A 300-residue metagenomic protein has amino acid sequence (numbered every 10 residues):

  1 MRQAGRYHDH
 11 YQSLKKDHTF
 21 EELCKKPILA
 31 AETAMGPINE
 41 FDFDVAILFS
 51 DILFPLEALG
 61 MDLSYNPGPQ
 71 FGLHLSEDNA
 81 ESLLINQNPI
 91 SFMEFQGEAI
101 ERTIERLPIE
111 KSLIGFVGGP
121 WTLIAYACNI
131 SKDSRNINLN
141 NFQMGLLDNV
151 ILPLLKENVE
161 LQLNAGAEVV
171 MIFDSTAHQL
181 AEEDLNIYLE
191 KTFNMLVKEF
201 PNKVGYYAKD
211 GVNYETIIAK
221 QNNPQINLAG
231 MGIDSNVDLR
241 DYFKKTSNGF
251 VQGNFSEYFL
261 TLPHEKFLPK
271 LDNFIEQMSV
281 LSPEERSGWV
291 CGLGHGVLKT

Functional and structural regions predicted by a protein language model:
M1-A58, E190, N194-M195, S279-P283: N-terminal basic, low-complexity leaders that serve as flexible interaction/assembly modules and, when applicable, as
M1-R6, D51-F54, P69, V117-S131 (+2 more regions): Short glycine-enriched loops at secondary-structure junctions
K16-A30, K132-E157, Y258-L268: Active-site mouth loops of central-metabolism enzymes
E32-F49, E157-V169, P224-G230: Catalytic domains of carbohydrate-active enzymes, especially glycoside hydrolases
I38, T103, L155, Q162 (+3 more regions): Conserved, mostly hydrophobic/aromatic
L53-L63, F116-I137, A165-Y188: Active-site-proximal loop/short-helix segments that contain or immediately flank catalytic acid/base residue(s)
S64-L161: Active-site-proximal, glycine-rich beta->alpha crossover segments in alpha/beta enzymes that shape flexible
V197-T300: Catalytic-face loop-and-helix region of soluble metabolic enzyme cores
